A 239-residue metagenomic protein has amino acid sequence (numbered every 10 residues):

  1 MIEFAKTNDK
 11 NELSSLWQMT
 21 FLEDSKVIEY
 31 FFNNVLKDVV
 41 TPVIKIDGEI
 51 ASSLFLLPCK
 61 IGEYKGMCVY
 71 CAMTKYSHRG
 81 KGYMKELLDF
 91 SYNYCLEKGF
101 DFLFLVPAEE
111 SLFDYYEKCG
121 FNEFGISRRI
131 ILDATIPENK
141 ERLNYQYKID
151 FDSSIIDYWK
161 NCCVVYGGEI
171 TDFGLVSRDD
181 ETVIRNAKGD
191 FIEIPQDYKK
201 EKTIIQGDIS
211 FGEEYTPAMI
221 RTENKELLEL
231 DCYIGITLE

Functional and structural regions predicted by a protein language model:
F4, K10-M73, W159-K199: A conserved beta-strand-loop-helix scaffold within acyl/acetyltransferase catalytic domains
C59-I61, S77, E110-L112: Short coil/turn motifs at secondary-structure junctions
T74, G80-N93: Conserved acetyl-CoA-binding loop-helix of GNAT-fold acetyltransferases
C95-A108, K202-Q206: Conserved GNAT acetyl-CoA-binding A-motif
L96, C119-D197: Amide-forming acyltransferase catalytic core, primarily the GNAT-like/NAT-type and related acyltransferase folds
D101-F102, A108-S127, G212-I220: Conserved active-site alpha-helix within GNAT-family acetyltransferase domains
I192, K200-E213: Extended terminal accessory/targeting regions
G207-E239: C-terminal functional modules
